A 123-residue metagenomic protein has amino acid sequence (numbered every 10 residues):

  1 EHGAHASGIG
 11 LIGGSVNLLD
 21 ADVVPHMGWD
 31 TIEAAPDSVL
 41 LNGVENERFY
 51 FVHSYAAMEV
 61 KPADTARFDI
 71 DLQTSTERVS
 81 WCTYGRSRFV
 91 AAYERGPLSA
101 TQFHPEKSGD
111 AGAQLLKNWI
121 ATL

Functional and structural regions predicted by a protein language model:
E1, A21, K61-P62, G112: Short glycine-/acidic-enriched loop or helix-start segments at secondary-structure transitions that form or flank
E1-W29: Cysteine-nucleophile active-site neighborhood
A4-A6, R67-I70, K117-W119: Glycine-rich, phosphate-binding/catalytic loops in enzymes
G8, G28, R48-F51, A111-L115: Internal, well-ordered alpha-helical segments in soluble enzyme and binding-protein domains
L18, M58, G109: Flexible, glycine-rich phosphate/dinucleotide-binding loops and adjacent beta-alpha linkers at cofactor/substrate
T31-F103: Active-site oxyanion/phosphate-handling segment shared across diverse enzymes
P97-L123: Acyltransferase
